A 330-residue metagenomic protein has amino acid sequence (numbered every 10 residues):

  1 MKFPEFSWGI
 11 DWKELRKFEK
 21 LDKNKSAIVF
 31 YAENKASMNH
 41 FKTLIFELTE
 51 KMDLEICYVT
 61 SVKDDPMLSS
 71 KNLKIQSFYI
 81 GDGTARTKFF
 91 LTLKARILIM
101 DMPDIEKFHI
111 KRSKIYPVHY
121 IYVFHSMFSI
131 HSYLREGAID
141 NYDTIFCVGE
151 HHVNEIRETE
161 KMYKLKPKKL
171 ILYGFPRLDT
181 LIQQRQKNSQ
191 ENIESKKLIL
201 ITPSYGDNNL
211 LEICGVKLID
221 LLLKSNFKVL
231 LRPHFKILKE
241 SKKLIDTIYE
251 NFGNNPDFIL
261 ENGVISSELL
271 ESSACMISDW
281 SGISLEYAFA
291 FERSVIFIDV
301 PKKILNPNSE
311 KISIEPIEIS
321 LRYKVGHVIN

Functional and structural regions predicted by a protein language model:
M1-S26, N34: Membrane-proximal basic amphipathic "stem/tether" segments
E19-I28, D53, Y116-V118, I193-K197: A short, charged/proline- and glycine-enriched loop that marks the coil->beta-strand transition at the N-terminal
V29-I182: Active-site and donor-binding regions of nucleotide-sugar-utilizing enzymes
S37-D53, L170, P176-I248: Conserved catalytic-core segment of nucleotide-activated headgroup transferases in glycan assembly
V59-L73, L223-L260: Catalytic donor nucleotide-activated moiety binding site of glycosyltransferases and closely related
Q76-G83, F258-N262, K324-N330: Short acidic-hydrophobic, aromatic-tinged amphipathic segments that line or gate anion-handling sites
D82-R86, K243-L285: Donor nucleotide-activated moiety binding/catalytic core segment of transferases that use nucleotide-activated donors
I139, P167, G282-N330: Catalytic binding pocket for nucleotide-activated donors in carbohydrate/polymer assembly enzymes
